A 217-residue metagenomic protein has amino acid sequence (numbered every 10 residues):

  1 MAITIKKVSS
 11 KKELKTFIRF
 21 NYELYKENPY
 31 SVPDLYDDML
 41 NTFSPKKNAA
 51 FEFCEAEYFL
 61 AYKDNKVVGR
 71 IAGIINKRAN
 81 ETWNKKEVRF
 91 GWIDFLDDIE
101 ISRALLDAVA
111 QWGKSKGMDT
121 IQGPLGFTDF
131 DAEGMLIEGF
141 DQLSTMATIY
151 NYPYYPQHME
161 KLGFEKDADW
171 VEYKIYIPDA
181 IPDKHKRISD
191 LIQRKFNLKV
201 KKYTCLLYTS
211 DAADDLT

Functional and structural regions predicted by a protein language model:
M1-L14, E23, K186-L207: Conserved N-terminal entry element of GNAT/NAT acetyltransferase domains
Y25-P45: Conserved GNAT-fold acetyl-CoA-binding loop/helix
P45-L60: A short helix-loop-beta-strand connector motif used in the catalytic cores of GNAT acetyltransferases and, in some
L60, K66-I75: Conserved beta-strand in the GNAT
E81-G163, A168: Acyl-donor binding region in acyl/amide transferases
H158-K184: Aromatic- and glycine-enriched pocket-lining scaffold segments that form the walls of small-molecule binding clefts
Y208-T217: Single conserved hydrophobic/aromatic residue that forms the stacking wall/gate of nucleotide- or nucleobase-binding
